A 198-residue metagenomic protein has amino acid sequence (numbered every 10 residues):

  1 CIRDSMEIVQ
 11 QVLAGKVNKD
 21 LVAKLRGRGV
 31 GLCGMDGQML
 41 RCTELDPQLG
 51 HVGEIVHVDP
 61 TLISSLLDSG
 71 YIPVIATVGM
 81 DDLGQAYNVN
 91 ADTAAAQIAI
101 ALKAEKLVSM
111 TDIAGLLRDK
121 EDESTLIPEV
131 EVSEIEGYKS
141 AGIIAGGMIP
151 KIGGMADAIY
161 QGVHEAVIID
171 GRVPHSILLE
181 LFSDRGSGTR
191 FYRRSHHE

Functional and structural regions predicted by a protein language model:
R3-R172, L179, R185, Y192-E198: Nucleotide/pyrophosphate-binding catalytic subdomain
